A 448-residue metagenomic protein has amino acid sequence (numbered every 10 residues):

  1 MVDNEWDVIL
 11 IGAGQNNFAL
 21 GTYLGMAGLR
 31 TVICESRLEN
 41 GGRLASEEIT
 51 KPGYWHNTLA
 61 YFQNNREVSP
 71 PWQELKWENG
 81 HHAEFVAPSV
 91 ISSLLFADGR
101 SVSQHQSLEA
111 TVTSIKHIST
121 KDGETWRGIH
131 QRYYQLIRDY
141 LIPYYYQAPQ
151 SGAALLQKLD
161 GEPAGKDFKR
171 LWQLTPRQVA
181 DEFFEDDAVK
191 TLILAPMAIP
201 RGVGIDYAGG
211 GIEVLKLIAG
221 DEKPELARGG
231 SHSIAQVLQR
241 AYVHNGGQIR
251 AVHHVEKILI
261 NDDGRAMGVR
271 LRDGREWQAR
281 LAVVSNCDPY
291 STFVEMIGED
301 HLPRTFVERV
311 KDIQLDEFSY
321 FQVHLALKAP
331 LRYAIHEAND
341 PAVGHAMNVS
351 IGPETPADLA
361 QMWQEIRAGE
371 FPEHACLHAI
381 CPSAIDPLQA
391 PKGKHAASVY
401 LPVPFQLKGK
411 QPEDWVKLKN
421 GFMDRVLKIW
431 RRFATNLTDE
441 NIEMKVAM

Functional and structural regions predicted by a protein language model:
V2-I142: N-terminal glycine-rich phosphate/pyrophosphate-binding loop and immediately adjacent elements
E84-V86, Q248-R250, E443: General small-molecule cofactor/ligand-binding pocket signal
F96-D98, V203-D206, I260-M267, G393: A short, glycine/Asx- and small/polar-enriched loop/turn that sits immediately N-terminal to a beta-strand
A97-Y207: Rossmann-like flavin
K216-R270: Helical element adjacent to the flavin cofactor pocket in flavoenzyme catalytic cores
E256-A390: Mid-domain catalytic core of redox enzymes that form a hydrophobic substrate pocket/lid adjacent to a catalytic redox
A375-M448: FAD-dependent oxidoreductase catalytic-site/capping-region signature
